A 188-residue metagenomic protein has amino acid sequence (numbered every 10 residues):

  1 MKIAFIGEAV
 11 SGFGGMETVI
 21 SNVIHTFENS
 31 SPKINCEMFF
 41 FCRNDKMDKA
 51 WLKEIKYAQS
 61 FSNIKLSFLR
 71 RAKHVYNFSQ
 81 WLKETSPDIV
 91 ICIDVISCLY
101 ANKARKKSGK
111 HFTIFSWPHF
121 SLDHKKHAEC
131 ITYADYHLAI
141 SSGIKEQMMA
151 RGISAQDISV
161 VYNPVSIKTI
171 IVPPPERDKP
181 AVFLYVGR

Functional and structural regions predicted by a protein language model:
M1, F112, A181: Nucleotide donor/acceptor-binding cores
A4-I6, E176-R188: Conserved donor-binding/catalytic core segment of Leloir-type glycosyltransferases
G7-F13, V19-R70, W81: N-terminal strand-loop element at the rim of the active site of nucleotide-sugar-dependent glycosyltransferases
E8-V10, H119-F120, N163, Y185-R188: Conserved donor-binding loops in enzymes that form glycosidic bonds
R71, C92-C98, P118: Short His-centered aromatic/hydrophobic patch
L82, G109-P118, L122-S142: A conserved, positively charged/aromatic
S86-D88: Proline-aspartate-enriched helix->loop->beta-strand connector
G143, P164: Carbohydrate-associated surface elements
